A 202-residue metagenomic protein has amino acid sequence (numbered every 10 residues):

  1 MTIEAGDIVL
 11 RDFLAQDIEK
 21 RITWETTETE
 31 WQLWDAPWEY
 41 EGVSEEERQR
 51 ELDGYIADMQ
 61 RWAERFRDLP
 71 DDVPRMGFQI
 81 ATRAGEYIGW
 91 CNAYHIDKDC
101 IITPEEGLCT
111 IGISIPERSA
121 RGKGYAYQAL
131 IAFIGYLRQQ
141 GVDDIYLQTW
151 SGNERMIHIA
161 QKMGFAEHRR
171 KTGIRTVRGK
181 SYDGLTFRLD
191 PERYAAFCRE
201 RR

Functional and structural regions predicted by a protein language model:
M1-R118, K180-R202: GNAT-family acyltransferases
Y40, G152, R175: Positions that flank functional sites
K98, Y146-T149, A166-D183: Conserved catalytic-core motifs of GNAT/GCN5-like acyltransferases
P116, L147-I157: Conserved beta-strand-loop-alpha-helix junction that forms the acyl-donor binding cleft
S119-A120, R175: PDZ/PDZ-like domain micro-motif
G122-Q139, E154-K162: Conserved acetyl-CoA-binding loop-helix of GNAT-fold acetyltransferases
